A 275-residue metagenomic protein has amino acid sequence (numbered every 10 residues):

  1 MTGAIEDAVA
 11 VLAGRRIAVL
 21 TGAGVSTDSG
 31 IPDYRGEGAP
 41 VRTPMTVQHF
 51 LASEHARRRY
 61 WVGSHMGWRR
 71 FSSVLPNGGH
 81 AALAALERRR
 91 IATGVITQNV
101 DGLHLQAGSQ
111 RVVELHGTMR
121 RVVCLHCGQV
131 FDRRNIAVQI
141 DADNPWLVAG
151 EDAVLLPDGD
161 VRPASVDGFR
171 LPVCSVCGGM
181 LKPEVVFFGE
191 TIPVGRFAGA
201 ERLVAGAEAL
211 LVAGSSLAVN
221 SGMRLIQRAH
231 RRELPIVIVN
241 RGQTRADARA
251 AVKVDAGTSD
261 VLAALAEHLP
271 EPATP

Functional and structural regions predicted by a protein language model:
M1-P275: Conserved catalytic core of sirtuin-type NAD+-dependent deacylases
